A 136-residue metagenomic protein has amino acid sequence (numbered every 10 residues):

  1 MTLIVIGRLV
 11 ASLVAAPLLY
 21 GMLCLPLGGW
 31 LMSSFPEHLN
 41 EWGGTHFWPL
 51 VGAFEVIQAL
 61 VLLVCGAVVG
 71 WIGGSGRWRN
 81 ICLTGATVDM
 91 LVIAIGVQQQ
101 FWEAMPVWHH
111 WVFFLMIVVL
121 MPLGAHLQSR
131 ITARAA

Functional and structural regions predicted by a protein language model:
M1-A136: Juxtamembrane/disordered regions of integral membrane proteins
